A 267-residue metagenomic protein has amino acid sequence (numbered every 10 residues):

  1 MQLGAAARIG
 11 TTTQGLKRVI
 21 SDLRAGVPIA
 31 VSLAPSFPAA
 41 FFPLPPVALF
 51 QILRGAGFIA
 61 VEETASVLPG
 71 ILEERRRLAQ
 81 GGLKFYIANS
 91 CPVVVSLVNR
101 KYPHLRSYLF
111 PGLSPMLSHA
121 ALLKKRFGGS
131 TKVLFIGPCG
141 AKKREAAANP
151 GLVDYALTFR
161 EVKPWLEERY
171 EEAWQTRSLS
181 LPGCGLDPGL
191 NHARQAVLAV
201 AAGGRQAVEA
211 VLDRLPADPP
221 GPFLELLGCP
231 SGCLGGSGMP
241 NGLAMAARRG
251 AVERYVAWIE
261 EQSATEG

Functional and structural regions predicted by a protein language model:
M1-G10, K101-P103: Helix-enriched interaction subdomains in cytosolic or periplasmic regions, typified by TIR/SEFIR signaling/NADase cores
T12-G267: Iron-sulfur-associated redox domains of electron-transfer enzymes in respiratory and anaerobic energy metabolism
